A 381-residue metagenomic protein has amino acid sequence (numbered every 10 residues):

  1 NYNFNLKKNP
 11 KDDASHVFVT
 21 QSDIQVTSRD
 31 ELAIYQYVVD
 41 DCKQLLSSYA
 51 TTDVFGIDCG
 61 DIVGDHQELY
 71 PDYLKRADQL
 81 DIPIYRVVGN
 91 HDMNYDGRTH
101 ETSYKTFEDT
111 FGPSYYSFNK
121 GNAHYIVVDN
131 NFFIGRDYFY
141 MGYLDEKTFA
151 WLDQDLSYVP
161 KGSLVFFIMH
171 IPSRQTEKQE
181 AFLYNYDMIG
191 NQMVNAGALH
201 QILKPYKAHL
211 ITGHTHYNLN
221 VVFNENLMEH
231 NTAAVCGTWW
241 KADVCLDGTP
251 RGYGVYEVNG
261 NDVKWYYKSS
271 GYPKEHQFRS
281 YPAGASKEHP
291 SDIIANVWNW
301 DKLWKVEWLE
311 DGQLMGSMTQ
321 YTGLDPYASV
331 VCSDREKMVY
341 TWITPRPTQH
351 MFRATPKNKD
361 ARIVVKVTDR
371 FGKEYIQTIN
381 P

Functional and structural regions predicted by a protein language model:
N1-P71, K359-V364: N-terminal active-site segment of His-dependent metallophosphoesterases
D23, G60-D61, G89-N90, H170 (+1 more regions): Active-site glycine-centered loops adjacent to acidic/histidine catalytic or metal-binding residues that shape
Q67-K161, F182-I211, Y217-N259, V263: Extended active-site neighborhood of metal-dependent phosphoesterases/phosphodiesterases
N130, I168-S173, H214-T215, K268-S269: Short, well-ordered beta-to-alpha junction loops that form the rim of enzyme active sites and present histidine/acidic
L156-F182: Short acidic, glycine-rich surface-loop motifs adjacent to enzyme active sites
L227-D311, R346-N358, R362-N380: Binuclear metal-dependent phosphoesterase catalytic core
G312-P326, M338: Short, surface-exposed loop motifs enriched in S/T, G, D/E and P with embedded aromatic residues
D325-R353: Aromatic sugar-binding surface patches on proteins that engage polysaccharides or sugar-phosphate polymers
